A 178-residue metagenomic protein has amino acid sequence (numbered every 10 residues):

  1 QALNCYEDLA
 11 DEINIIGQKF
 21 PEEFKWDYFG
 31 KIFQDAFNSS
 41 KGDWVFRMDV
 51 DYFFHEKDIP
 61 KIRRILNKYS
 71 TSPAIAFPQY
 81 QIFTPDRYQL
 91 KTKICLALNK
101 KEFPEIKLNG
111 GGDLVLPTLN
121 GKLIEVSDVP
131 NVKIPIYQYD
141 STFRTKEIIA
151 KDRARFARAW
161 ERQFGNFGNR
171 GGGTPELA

Functional and structural regions predicted by a protein language model:
Q1-R47: Active-site-proximal specificity loops/subdomain of glycosyltransferases
E22, F54-H55: Alpha-helix N-cap/loop-to-helix initiation residues
D27-Q34, H55-A178: Catalytic-site signature of metal-activated, phosphate-bearing donor transferases, centered on the GT-A/GT-A-like
D49-F53: The conserved acidic donor/metal-binding loop of glycosyltransferases
